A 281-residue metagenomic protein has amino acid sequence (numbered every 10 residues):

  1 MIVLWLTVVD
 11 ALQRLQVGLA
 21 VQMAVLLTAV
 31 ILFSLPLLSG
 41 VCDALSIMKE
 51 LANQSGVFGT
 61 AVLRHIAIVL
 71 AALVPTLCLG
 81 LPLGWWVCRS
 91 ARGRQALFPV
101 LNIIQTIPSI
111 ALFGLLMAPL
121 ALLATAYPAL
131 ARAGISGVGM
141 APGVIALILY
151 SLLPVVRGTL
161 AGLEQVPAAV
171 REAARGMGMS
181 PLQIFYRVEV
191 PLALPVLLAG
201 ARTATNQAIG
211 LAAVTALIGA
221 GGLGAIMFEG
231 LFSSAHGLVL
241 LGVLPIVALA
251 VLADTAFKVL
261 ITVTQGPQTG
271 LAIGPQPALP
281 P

Functional and structural regions predicted by a protein language model:
M1-A67, Q265-P281: N-terminal, non-cleaved signal-anchor transmembrane helix
I2-T7, A131-A133, E164, L241-P281: C-terminal transmembrane helix and the adjacent membrane-cytosol boundary/short C-terminal tail of inner/organellar
V25, L83-P119, L147, L152-E164: Cytoplasmic-entry segments and transmembrane alpha-helices of multi-pass inner-membrane transporters
G56-V69, A118-P154, L238, G242: Loop-to-helix entry region at the N-terminal start of transmembrane alpha-helices in multi-pass membrane transporters
F58-W86, A201: Transmembrane alpha-helix signature in integral membrane proteins
A118, L211-I246, Q265-P275: Glycine-rich helix-loop "coupling/hinge" segments at transmembrane-helix boundaries in multipass transporters
L163-A193, A220: Short helix-to-coil transition segments within interhelical loops that connect adjacent transmembrane helices
P181-T215, F257: Transmembrane alpha-helices
